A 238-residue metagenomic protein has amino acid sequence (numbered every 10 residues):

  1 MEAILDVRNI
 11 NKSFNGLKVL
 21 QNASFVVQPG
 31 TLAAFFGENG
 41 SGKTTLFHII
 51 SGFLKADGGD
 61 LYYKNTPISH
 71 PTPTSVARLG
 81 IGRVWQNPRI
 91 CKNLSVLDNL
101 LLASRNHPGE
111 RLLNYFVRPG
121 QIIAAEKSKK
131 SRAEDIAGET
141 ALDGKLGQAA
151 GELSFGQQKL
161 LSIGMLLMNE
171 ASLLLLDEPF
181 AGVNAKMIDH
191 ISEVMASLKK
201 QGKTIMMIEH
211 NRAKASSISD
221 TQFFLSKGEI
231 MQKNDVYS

Functional and structural regions predicted by a protein language model:
F36-E38: The feature captures the beta-strand-to-loop junction immediately N-terminal to the Walker
S51: Helix-to-loop junction immediately C-terminal to a conserved catalytic motif
G59-P67, R78-L79: Conserved ABC transporter NBD signature motif
S69, K130, I136-G151: Conserved ABC nucleotide-binding domain
L174-E178: Catalytic Walker B motif of ABC-type/P-loop ATPase nucleotide-binding domains
E209-H210: H-loop/switch region of ABC-family ATPase nucleotide-binding domains
